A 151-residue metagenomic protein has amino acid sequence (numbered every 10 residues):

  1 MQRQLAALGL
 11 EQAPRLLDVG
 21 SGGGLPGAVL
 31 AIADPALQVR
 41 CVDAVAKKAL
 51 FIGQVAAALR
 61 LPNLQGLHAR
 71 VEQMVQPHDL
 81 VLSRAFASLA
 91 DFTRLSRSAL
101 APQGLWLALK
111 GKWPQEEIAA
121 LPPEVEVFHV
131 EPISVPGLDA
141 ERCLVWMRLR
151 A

Functional and structural regions predicted by a protein language model:
M1-S83, T93-R94: Conserved SAM/SAH cofactor-binding pocket of Class I
G22, A85-S88, K112: Short glycine-rich anion-binding loops that position phosphate/pyrophosphate groups of nucleotides and phosphorylated
Q38, N63-Q65, L105, E126-H129: Conserved beta-strand segments of alpha/beta enzyme cores
A56-A57, R97-A99, P122-P123: Short, solvent-exposed amphipathic alpha-helical segments in soluble enzyme and RNA/protein-processing domains
V71, F86, V135: Hydrophobic pocket-lining residues within nucleotide cofactor-binding pockets
T93-G104: A short glycine-rich, Lys/Arg-flanked "PGG" loop and its adjoining helix->strand segment in the class I
Q103-W113: Conserved beta-strand signature within the Rossmann-like core of class I S-adenosyl-L-methionine
K112-A151: Active-site capping/gating segments
